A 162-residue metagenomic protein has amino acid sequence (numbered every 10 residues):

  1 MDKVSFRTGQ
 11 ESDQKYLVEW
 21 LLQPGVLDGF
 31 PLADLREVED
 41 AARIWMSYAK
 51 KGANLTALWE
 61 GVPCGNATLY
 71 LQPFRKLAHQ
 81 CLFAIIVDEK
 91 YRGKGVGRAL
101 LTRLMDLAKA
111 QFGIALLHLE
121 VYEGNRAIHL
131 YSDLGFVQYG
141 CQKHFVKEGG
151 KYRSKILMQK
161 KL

Functional and structural regions predicted by a protein language model:
V4-E19: A short beta-loop-alpha structural element at the N-terminal edge of CoA-dependent acyl/N-acetyltransferase catalytic
T8-S12, G25, F30-K90, L101 (+2 more regions): Acetyl-CoA-dependent GNAT
Y70, H118-E120, Y139: Solvent-exposed beta-strand sheet faces enriched in polar/charged residues
Y91, V146-K147: PDZ/PDZ-like domain micro-motif
K94, R98, G124-C141: Conserved active-site alpha-helix within GNAT-family acetyltransferase domains
K109-E120: Conserved GNAT acetyl-CoA-binding A-motif
Y152-L162: Terminal substrate-recognition subdomain of acyl/acetyltransferases
